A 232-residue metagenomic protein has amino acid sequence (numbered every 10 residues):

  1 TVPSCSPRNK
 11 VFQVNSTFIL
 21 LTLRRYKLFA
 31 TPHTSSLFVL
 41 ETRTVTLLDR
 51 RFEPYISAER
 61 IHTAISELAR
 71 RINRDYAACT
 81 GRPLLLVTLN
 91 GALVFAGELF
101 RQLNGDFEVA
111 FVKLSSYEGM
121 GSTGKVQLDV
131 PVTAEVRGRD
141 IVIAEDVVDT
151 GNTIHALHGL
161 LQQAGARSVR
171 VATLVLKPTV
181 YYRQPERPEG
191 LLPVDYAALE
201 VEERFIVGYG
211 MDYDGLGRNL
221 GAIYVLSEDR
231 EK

Functional and structural regions predicted by a protein language model:
V11, F18, T22-K232: PRPP-associated nucleotide enzymes
